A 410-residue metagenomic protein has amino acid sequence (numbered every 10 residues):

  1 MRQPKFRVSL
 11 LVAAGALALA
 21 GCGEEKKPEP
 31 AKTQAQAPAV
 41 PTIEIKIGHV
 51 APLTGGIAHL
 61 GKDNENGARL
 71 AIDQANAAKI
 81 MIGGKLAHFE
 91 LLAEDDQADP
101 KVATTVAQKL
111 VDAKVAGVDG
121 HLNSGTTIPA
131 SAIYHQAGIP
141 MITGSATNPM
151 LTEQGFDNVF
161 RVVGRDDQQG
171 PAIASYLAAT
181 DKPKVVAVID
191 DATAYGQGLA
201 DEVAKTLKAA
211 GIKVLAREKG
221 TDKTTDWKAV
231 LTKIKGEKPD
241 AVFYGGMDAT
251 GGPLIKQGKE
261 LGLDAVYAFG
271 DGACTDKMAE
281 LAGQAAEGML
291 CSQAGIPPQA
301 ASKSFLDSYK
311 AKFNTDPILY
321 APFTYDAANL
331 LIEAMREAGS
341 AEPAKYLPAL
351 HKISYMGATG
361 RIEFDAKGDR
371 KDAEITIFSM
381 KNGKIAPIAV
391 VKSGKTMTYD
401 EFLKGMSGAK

Functional and structural regions predicted by a protein language model:
R2-P4, V12-G15, C22-K410: Extracytosolic ligand-binding ectodomains
